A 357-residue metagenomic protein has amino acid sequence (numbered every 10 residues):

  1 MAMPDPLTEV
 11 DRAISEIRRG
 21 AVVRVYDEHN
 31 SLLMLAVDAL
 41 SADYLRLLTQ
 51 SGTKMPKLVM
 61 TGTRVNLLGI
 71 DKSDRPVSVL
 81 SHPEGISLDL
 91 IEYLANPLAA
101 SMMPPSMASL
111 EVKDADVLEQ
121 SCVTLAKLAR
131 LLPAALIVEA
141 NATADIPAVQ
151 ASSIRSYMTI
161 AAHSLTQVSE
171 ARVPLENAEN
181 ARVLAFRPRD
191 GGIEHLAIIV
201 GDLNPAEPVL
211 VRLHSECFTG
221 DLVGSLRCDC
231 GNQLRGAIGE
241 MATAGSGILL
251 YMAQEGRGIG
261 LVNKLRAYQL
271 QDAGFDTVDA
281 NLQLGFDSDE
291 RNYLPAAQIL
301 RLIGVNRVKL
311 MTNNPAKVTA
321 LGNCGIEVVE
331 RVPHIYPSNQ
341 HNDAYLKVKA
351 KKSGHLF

Functional and structural regions predicted by a protein language model:
M1-F357: Catalytic domains of riboflavin
